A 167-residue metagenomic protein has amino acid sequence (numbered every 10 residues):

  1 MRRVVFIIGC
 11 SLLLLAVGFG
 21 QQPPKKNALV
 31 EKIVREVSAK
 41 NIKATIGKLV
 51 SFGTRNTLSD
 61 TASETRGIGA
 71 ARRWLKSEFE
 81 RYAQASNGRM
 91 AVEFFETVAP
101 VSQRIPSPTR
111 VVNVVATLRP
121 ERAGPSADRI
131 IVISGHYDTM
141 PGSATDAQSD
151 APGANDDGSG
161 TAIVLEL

Functional and structural regions predicted by a protein language model:
M1-V4: Positively charged n-region of N-terminal signal peptides that target proteins for export
I7-A16: Bacterial N-terminal signal peptides
L15-K26: Bacterial Sec-dependent signal peptides at the C-terminal "C-region" and cleavage site
K25-I33, V37, N41-K48, R66 (+2 more regions): Extracytoplasmic/secreted proteins, especially bacterial periplasmic and envelope-associated proteins
A28-V37, R55-I68, V101-I105, T145-G158: Second-shell loop/turn segments in exported
A44-R119: A non-catalytic alpha/beta surface segment that caps or lines the substrate-entry region of metallo-dependent hydrolase
A116, A127-R129, I133-S134, D138-L167: Alpha-helical metal-binding/catalytic segments enriched in His/Glu/Asp
P120-S126: Surface-exposed acidic, glycine-flexible loop patches that form ligand/cofactor-binding and adhesion interfaces
